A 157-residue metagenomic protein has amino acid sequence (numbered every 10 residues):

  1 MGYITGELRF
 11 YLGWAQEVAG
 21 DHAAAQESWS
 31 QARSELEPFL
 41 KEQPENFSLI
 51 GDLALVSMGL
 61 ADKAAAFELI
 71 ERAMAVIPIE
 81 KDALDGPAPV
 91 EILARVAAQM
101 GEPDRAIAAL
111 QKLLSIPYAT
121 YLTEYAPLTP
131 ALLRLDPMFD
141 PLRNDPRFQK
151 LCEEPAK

Functional and structural regions predicted by a protein language model:
M1-K157: Alpha-helical protein-protein interaction modules
